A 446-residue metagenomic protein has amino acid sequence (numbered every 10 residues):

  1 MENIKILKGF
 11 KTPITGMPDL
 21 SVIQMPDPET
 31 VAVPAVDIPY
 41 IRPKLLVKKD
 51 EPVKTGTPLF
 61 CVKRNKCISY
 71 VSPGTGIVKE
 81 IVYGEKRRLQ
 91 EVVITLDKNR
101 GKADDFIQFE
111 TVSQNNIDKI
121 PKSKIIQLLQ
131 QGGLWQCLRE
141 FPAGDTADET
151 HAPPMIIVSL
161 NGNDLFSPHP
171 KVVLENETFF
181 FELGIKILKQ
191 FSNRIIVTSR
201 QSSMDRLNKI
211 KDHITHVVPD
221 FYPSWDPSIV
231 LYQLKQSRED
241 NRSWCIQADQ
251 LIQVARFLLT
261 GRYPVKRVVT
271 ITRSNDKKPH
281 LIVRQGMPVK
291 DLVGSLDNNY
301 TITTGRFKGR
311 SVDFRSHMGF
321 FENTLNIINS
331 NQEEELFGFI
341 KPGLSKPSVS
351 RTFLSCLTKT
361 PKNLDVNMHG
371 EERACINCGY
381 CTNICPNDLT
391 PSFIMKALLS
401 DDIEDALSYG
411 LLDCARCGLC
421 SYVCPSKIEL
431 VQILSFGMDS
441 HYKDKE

Functional and structural regions predicted by a protein language model:
M1-L46, C61: N-terminal, Lys/Arg-enriched amphipathic/low-complexity engagement segments that precede the first folded domain
A32-I41, K66, K359-G379, L398-R416: Ferredoxin-like iron-sulfur electron-transfer modules
V47-C61, I77-E80, L419: Short, well-structured beta-strand-loop connectors
V53-C67, Q90-K98: Short hydrophobic beta/alpha edge segments that flank linear recognition/processing sites
C67-T75: Short coil-to-beta-strand transition motifs
V82-K341, V349, H369-G370, A374 (+4 more regions): Buried, small/hydrophobic-residue-enriched core segments of structured protein domains
S348-K359: Metal/cofactor-centered catalytic core regions of large enzymes
